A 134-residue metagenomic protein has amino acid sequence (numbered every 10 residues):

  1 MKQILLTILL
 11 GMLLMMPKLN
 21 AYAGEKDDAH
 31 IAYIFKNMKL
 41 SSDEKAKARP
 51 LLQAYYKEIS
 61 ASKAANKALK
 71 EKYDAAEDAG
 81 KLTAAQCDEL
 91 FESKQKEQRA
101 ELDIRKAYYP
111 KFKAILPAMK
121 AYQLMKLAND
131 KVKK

Functional and structural regions predicted by a protein language model:
M1-L5: Positively charged n-region of N-terminal signal peptides that target proteins for export
L6-I8, H30-I31: Short helix-onset patch at the extreme N-terminus, typifying the N->h transition of secretory signal peptides
T7-P17: Bacterial N-terminal signal peptides
A21-K134: Charge-rich (acidic/polar
